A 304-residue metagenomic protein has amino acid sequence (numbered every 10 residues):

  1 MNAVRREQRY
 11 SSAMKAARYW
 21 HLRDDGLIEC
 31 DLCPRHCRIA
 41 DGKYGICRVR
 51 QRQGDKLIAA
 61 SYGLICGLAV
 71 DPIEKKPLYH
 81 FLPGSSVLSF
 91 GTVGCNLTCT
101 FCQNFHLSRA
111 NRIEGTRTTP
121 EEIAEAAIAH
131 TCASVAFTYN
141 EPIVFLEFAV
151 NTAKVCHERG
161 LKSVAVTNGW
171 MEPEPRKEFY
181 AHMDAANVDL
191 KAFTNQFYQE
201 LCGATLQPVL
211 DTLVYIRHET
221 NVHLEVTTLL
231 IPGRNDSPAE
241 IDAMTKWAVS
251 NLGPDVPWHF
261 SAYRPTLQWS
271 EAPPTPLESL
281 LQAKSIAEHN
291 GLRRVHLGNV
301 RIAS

Functional and structural regions predicted by a protein language model:
M1-D41, G233-S304: Auxiliary Fe-S-binding modules of radical SAM enzymes
V4-T92, F105-R109, A303: N-terminal [4Fe-4S]-dependent radical SAM core
D31, V93, L97-T100, K154 (+2 more regions): Core alpha-helical elements of the protein kinase catalytic domain, predominantly the helix directly N-terminal
K43, C95, T194: A generic "binding-loop/recognition-motif" signal
P83, T116, C202-T205, P276 (+1 more regions): Short, conserved glycine- and acidic-residue-centered signature motifs in active-site or ligand-binding loops
P83-V93, L97-H130: Glycine-rich active-site/cofactor-binding loop and its immediate structural neighborhood
P120-T275: Conserved AdoMet/S-adenosylmethionine-binding subsite of the radical SAM
